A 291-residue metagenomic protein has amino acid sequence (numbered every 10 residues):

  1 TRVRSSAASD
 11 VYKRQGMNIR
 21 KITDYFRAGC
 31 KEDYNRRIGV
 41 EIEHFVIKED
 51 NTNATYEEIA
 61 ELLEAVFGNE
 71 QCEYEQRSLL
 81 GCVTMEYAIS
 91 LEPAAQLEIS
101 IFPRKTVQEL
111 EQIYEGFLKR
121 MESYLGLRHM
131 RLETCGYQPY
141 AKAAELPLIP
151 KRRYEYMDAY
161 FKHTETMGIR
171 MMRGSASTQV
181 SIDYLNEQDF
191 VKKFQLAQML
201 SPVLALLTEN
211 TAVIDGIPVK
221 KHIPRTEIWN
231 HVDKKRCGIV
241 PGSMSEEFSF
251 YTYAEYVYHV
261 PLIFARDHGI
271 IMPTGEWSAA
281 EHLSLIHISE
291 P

Functional and structural regions predicted by a protein language model:
T1, V107, E111, F190: Flexible, glycine- and charge-enriched loops at secondary-structure boundaries
T1-Y12, I286-P291: Single conserved hydrophobic/aromatic residue that forms the stacking wall/gate of nucleotide- or nucleobase-binding
R4, D10, D50, L185-E187 (+1 more regions): A very general structural signal that marks isolated residues within well-ordered alpha-helical segments
R14-T166, G174: Terminal catalytic/cofactor-binding subdomain
Y137-L285, S289: Loop-rich catalytic cores of soluble enzymes, especially ATP-dependent carboxylate-amine ligases and other
